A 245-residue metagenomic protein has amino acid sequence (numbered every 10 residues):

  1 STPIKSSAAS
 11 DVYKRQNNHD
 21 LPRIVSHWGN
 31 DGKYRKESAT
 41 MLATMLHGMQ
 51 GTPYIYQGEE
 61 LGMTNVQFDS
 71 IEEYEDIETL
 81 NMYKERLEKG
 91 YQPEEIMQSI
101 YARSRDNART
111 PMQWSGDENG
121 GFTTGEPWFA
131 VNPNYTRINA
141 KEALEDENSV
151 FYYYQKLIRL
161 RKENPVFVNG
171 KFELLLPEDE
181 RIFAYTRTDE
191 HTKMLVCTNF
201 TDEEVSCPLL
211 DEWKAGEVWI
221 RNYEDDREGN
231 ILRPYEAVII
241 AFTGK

Functional and structural regions predicted by a protein language model:
S1-A9, Y13: Single conserved hydrophobic/aromatic residue that forms the stacking wall/gate of nucleotide- or nucleobase-binding
I4, R15-N18, G58-L61: Short, well-ordered beta-to-alpha junction loops that form the rim of enzyme active sites and present histidine/acidic
K14-G32: Active-site clefts of carbohydrate-active enzymes
N18, F200, F242: Residues immediately flanking
G32-M194, F200-V205: Loop/helix patches that line or flank the sugar-binding groove of alpha-linked glycan CAZymes
E204-Y223: Beta-strand-rich binding/interaction modules
E228-K245: C-terminal beta-strand-rich structural cap/linker in extracellular carbohydrate-active enzymes
